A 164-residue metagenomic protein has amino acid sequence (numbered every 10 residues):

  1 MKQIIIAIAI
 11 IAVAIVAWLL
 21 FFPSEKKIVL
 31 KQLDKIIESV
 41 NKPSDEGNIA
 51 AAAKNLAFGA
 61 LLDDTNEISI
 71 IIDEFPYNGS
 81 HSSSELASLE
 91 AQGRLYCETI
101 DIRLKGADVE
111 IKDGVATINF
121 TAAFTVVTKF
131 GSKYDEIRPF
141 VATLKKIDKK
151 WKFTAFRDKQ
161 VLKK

Functional and structural regions predicted by a protein language model:
K2-A7, E25: Short, hydrophobic alpha-helical membrane anchors of single-pass surface/secreted proteins
I5-L19: Hydrophobic membrane-insertion alpha-helices, especially the h-region of bacterial N-terminal signal peptides
F21-I37: Ser/Thr/Pro/Gly-rich low-complexity linker/stalk segments immediately outside membranes or between
Q32, D45-E74: Short, well-ordered alpha-helical segments enriched in acidic and aromatic residues
I37-S44, L62-N66, E90-C97: Sec/Tat-exported extracytoplasmic proteins
I72-E74, D108, F120-F124, R157-Q160: A mature extracytoplasmic/lumenal domain signature
E85-F130: Surface-exposed, charged secondary-structure patches
D113-N119, S132-K164: Short beta-strand edge/turn micro-motifs at domain boundaries
